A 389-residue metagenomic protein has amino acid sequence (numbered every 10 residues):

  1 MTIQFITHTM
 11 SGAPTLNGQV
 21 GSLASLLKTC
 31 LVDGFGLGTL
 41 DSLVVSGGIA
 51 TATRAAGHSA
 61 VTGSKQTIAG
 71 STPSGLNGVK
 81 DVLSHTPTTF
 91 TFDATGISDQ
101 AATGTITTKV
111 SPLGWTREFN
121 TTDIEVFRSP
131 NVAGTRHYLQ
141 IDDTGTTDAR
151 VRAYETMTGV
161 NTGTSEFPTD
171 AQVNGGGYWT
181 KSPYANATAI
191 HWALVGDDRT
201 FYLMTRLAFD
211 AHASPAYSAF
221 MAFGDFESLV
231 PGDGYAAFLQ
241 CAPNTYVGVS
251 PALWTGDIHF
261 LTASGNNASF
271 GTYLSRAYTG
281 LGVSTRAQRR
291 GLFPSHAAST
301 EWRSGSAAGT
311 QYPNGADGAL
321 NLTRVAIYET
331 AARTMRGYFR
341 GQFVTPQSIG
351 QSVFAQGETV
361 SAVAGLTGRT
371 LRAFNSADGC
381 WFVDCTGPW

Functional and structural regions predicted by a protein language model:
I3-A24, K28-A50, G57-H58, G70-L292: Small/polar beta-strand repeat architecture
G63-K65: Loop/turn positions that initiate beta-strands
A237-W389: Long, low-complexity regulatory tails in eukaryotic proteins
